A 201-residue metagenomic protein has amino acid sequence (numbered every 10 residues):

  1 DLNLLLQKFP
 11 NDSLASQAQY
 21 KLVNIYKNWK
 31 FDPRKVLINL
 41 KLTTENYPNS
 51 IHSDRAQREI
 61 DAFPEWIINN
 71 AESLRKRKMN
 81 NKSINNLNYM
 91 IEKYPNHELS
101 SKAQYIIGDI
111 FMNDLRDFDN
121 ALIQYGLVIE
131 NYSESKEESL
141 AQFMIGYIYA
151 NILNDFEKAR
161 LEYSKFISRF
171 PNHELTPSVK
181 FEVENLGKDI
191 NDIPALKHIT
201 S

Functional and structural regions predicted by a protein language model:
D1-S201: Acidic, polar-rich low-complexity tracts and alpha-helical solenoid repeat scaffolds
